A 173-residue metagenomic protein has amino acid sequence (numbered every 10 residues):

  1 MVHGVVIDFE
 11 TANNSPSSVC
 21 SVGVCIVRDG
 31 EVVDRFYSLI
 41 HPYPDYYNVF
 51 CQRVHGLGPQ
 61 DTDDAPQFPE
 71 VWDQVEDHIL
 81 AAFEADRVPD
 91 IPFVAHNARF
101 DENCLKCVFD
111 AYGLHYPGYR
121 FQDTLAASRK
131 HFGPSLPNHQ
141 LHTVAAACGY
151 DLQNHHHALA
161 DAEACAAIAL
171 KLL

Functional and structural regions predicted by a protein language model:
M1-D110, G118, N138, H142-H156: Conserved non-catalytic scaffold segment of RNase H-like nuclease domains
I79, L172-L173: Short, hydrophobic alpha-helical segments
V108-A111, K130, A147, I168-L172: Active-site catalytic microenvironments for nucleophilic, acid-base chemistry
H115-Q122: Short hydrophobic/aromatic-enriched beta-strand-loop microsegments
Q122-N138: Short alpha-helix plus adjacent loop in nuclease-associated cores
H157-L170: Acidic, divalent-metal-coordinating active-site segment for phosphoryl/phosphodiester hydrolysis, typified by short
